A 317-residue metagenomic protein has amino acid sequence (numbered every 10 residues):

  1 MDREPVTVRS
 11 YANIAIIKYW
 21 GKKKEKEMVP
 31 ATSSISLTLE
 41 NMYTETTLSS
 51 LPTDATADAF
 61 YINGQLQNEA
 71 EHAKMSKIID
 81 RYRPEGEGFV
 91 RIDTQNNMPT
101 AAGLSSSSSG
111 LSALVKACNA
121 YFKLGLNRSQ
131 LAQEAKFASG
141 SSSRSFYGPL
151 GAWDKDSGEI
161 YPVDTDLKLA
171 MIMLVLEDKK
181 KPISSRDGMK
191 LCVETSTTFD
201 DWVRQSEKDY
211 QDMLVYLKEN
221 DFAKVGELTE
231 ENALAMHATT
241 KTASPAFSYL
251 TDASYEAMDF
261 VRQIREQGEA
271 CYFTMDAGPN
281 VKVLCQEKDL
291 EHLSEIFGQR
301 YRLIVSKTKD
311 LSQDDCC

Functional and structural regions predicted by a protein language model:
M1-A102, K116-L126, L303-C317: ATP-binding N-lobe of GHMP and related small-molecule kinases
P5-S10, K22, D166-C317: C-terminal nucleotide
I35-L39, D164-T165, F273: Short Gly/Pro-enriched turn/cap motifs at secondary-structure boundaries
E45-T47, L150-A152, M171-M173, K282: Conserved hydrophobic/aromatic beta-strand scaffold that supports enzyme active sites
K74, A113, E256: Charged catalytic carboxylate motif
K77-I78, R144-K155, R204-K208, Y216: Charged/polar, low-hydrophobicity segments characteristic of intrinsically disordered regions and flexible loops
P84-D166: Gly/Ser-rich oxyanion-binding loop with an adjacent helix/lid that shapes the negatively charged ligand pocket
